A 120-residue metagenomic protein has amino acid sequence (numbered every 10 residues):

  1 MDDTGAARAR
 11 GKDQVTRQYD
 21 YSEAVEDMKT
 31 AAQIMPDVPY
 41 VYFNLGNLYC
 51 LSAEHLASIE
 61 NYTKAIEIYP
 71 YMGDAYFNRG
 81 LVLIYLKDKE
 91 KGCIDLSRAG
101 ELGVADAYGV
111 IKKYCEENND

Functional and structural regions predicted by a protein language model:
D2, V15-T16, F43, N47-C50 (+1 more regions): Position-specific recognition of the canonical hydrophobic site in helix A of tetratricopeptide repeat
T4, P39-Y40, G73-D74, A105-Y108: Helix-start (N-cap) detector for alpha-helical repeat units in TPR-like alpha-solenoids, especially tetratricopeptide
Y85, E90-D120: Terminal, low-structured helical/coil segments at or just beyond the last alpha-helical repeat
